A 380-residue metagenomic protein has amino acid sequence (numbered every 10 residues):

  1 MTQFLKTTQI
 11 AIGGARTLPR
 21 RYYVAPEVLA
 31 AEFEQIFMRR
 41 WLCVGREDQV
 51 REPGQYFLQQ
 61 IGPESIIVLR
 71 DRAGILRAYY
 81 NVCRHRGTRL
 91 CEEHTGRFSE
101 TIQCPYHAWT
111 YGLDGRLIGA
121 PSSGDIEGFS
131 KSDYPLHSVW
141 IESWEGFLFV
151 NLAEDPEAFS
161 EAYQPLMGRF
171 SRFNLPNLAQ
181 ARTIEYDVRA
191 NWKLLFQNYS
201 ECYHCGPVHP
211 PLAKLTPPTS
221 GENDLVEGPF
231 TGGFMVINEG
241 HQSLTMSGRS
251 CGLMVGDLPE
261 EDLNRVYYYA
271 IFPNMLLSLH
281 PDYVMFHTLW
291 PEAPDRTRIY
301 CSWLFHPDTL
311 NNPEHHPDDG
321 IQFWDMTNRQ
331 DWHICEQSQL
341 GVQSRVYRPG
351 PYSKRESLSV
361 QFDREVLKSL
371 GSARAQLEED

Functional and structural regions predicted by a protein language model:
T2-F4: Fe(II)/2-oxoglutarate
K6-R20, P176: Short, contiguous pre-domain boundary segments
L18, V24-G62, I66: Non-catalytic accessory segments flanking enzyme active sites
F37-W41, T88, H204: Generic structural signal for secondary-structure transition and capping sites
R39-R51, A120-D125, Y269-P273: Short Pro/Gly-enriched beta-strand edge/turn motifs at strand-loop
Q49-E154, A158-G168: Rieske [2Fe-2S] iron-sulfur-binding domain
R70, N81, E142, F147-D380: C-terminal catalytic domain of Rieske-type non-heme iron oxygenases
